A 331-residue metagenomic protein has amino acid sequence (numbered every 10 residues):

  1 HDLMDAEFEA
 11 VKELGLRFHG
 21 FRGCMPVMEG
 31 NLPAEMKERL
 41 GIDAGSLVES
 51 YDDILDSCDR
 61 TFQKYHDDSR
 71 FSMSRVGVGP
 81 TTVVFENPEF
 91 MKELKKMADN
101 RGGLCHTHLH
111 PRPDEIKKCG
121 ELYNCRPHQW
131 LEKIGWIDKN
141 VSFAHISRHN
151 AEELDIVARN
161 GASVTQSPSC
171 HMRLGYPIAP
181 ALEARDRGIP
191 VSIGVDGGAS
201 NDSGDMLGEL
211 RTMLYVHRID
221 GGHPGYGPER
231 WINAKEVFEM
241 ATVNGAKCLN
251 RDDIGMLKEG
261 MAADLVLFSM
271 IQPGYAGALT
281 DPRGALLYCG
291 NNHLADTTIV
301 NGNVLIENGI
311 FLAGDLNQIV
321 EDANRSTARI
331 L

Functional and structural regions predicted by a protein language model:
D2-S147, E152: Metal-coordinating catalytic core of metallo-dependent amide/deamination hydrolases
V11, V78, H108, F143 (+9 more regions): Divalent metal-coordination and catalytic microenvironments
L14, K64-D68, M97, I134 (+6 more regions): Change "in soluble alpha/beta enzymes" to "in soluble alpha/beta proteins
G15-R17, L104, S163, P190 (+1 more regions): Residue-level detector of anion-binding/catalytic polar loops
G30-P33, P113-C125, E153-A158, G175-A184 (+3 more regions): Histidine/acidic-residue-rich catalytic or RNA/ligand-binding cores of hydrolases and nuclease-related proteins
K133-N140, L182-I271, Y288-C289: His/Asp/Glu-enriched, well-ordered alpha-helical/loop segment that forms or immediately abuts the divalent-metal
A151-E152, A158-V195: A conserved active-site cap/scaffold subdomain adjacent to cofactor or substrate pockets
K235-L331: Active-site microenvironment of metallo-dependent hydrolases
